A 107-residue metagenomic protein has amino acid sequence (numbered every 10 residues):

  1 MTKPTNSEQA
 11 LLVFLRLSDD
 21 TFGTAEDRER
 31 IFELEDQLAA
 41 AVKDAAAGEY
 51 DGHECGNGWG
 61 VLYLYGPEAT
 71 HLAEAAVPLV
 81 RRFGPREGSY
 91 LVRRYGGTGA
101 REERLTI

Functional and structural regions predicted by a protein language model:
M1-T21: Short, extreme N-terminal segment that most often corresponds to the first beta-strand
N6-A10, N57-W59, A100: A general secondary-structure signal for short beta-strands and their flanking turns/coil in non-transmembrane regions
A10-F14, V61-Y65, Y90-V92: Ordered hydrophobic segments in well-structured contexts
L17-A47: Surface-exposed, low-hydrophobicity interaction/linker segments
L34, L38, E74-R81: Short amphipathic alpha-helices in soluble, non-transmembrane regions that often serve as interface/regulatory elements
A41-E74: Short, intrinsically disordered low-complexity segments
R82-G97: Conserved short beta-strand edge segments in small beta-sheet-based binding/regulatory domains
G99-I107: Short, low-order "capping/linker" segments at domain edges
